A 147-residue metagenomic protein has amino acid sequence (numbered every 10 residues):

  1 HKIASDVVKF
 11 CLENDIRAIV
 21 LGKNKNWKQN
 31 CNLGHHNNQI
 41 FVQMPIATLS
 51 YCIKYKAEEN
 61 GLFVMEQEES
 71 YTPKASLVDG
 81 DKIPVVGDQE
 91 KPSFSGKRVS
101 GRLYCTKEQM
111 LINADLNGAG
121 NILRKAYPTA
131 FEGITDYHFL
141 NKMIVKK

Functional and structural regions predicted by a protein language model:
H1-K147: Positively charged, helix-rich recognition surfaces that bind polyanionic ligands
